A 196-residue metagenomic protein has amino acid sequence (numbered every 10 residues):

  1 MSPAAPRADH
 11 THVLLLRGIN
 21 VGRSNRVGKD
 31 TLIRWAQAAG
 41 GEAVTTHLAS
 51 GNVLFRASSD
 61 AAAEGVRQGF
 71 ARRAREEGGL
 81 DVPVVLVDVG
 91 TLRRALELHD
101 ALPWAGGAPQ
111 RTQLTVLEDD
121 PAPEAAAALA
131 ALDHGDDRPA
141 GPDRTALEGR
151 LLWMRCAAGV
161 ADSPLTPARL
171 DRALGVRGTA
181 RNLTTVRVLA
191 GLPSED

Functional and structural regions predicted by a protein language model:
M1-P3: N-terminal acidic, proline/glycine-rich, low-complexity intrinsically disordered segments
A5-D196: Surface-exposed, charge/polar-rich loops and edge strands
